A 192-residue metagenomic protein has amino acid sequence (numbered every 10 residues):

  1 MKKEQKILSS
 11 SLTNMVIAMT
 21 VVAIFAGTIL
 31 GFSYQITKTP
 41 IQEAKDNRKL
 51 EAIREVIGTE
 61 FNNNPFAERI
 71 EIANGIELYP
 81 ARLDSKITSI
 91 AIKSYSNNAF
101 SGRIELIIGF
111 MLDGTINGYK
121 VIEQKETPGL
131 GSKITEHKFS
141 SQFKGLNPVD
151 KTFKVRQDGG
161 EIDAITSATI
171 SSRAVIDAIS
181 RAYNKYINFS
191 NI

Functional and structural regions predicted by a protein language model:
K2-I192: Flexible, solvent-exposed loop/hinge segments and secondary-structure transition points
